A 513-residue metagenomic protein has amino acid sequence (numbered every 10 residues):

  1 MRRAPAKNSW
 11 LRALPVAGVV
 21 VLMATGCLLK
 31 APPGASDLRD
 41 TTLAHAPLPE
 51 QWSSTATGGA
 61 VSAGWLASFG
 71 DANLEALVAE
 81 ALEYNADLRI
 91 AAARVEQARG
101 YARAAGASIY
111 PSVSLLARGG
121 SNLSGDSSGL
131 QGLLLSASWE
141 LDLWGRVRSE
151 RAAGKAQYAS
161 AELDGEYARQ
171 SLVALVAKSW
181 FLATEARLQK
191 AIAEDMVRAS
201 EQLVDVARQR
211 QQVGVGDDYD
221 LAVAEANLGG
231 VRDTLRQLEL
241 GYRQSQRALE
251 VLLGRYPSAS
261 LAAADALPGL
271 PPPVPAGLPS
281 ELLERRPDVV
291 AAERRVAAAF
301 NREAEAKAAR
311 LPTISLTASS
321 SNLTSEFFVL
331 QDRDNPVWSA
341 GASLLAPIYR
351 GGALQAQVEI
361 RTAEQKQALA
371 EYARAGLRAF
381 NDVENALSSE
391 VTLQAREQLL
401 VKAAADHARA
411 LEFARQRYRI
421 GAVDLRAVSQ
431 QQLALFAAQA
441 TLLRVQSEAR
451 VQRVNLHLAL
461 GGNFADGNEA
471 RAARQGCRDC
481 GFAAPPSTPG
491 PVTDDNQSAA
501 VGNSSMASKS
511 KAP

Functional and structural regions predicted by a protein language model:
R2-E83, K155, E239-E284, S325-E326 (+2 more regions): Terminal intrinsically disordered/low-complexity segments used for targeting and assembly
R3, V147, A156, L163-L278 (+5 more regions): Periplasmic alpha-helical coiled-coil/stalk elements that build and connect Gram-negative outer-membrane
L28-A177, T313-A318, V337, I348-V358: Short flexible linkers and secondary-structure junctions
V78, L134-S136, W180, E225 (+3 more regions): Membrane-embedded beta-strand positions in outer-membrane beta-barrel channels/transporters
R89-I90, G106-A107, L141-R169, Y219 (+6 more regions): Sec/SRP-type N-terminal targeting helices
R118-N122, R210, N227, A309 (+3 more regions): Outer-membrane beta-barrel pore domains and translocons
Q211-V215, Y418-A422, A459-N463: A short glycine-centered flexible hinge/capping loop motif at secondary-structure junctions
